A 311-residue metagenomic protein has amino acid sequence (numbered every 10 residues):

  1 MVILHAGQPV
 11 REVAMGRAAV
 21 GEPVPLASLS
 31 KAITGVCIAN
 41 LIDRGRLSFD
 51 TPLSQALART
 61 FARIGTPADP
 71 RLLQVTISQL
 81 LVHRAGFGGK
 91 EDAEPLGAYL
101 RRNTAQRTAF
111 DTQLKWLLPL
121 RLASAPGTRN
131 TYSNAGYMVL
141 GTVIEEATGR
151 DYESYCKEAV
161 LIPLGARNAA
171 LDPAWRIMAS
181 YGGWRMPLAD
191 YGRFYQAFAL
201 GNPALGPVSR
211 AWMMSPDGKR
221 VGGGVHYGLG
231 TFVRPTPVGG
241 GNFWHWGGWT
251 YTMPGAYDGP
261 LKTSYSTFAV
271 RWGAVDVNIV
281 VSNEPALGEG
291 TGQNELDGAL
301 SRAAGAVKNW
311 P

Functional and structural regions predicted by a protein language model:
M1-V13, E145, R150, W175-P311: Catalytic loop of the DD-peptidase/beta-lactamase superfamily, centered on the K-T-G motif and neighboring
E12-A14, E91-L96: Short, solvent-exposed loop/turn and secondary-structure capping segments
V13-M15, D111-A123, A170-A174, Y251 (+1 more regions): The feature captures the short pre-catalytic strand/loop hairpin that immediately precedes and shapes the active-site
V20, P25-L29, L41-D92, L118-L122 (+2 more regions): Active-site helix/loop module of the DD-peptidase/beta-lactamase fold, centered on the serine-lysine SxxK catalytic
S28-L29, T131-N134: Catalytic nucleophile serine of serine hydrolases, specifically the conserved "nucleophile elbow" pentapeptide
I33-T34: Active/ligand-binding-proximal structured segments within catalytic/core domains that scaffold catalytic residues
L96-R107, G182: Amphipathic alpha-helical interface segments
